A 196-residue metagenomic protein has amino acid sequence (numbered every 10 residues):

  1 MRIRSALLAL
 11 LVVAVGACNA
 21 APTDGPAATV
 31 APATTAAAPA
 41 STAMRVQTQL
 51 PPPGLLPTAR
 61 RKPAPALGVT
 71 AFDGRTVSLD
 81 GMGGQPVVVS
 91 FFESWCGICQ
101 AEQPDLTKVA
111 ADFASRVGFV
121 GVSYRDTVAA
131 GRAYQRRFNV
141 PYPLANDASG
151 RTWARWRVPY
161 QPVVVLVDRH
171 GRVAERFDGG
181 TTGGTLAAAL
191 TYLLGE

Functional and structural regions predicted by a protein language model:
M1-A66, E196: N-terminal targeting signals for export/organelle localization
A59-R61, A66-V87: A short beta-strand-turn-helix
A66, S94-I98, V163: C-type cytochrome heme c attachment motif
V77-Q100, L106: Short active-site neighborhood of thiol/selenol oxidoreductases, capturing the structured segment around
Q100-F138, A148-A154: Structural microenvironment flanking redox-active thiols in thiol-disulfide oxidoreductases
A133-V140, A148-G195: Thiol/disulfide oxidoreductase modules built on the thioredoxin-like
